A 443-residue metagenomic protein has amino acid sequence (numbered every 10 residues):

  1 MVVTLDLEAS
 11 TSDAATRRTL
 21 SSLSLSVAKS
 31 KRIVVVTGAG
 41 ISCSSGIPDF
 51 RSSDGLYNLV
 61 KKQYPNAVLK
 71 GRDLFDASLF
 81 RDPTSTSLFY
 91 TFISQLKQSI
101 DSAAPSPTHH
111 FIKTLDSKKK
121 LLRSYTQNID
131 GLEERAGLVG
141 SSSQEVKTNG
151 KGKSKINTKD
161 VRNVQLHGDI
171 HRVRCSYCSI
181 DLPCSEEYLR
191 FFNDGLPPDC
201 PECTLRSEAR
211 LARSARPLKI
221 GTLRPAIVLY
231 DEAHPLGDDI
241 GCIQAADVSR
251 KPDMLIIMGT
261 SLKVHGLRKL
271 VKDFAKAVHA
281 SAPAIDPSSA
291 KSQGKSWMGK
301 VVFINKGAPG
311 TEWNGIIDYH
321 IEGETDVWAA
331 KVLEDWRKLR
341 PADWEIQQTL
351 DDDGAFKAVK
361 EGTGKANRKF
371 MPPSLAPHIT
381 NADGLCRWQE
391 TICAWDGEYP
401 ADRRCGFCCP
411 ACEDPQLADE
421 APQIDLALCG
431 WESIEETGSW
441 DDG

Functional and structural regions predicted by a protein language model:
M1-G443: Conserved catalytic core of sirtuin-type NAD+-dependent deacylases
